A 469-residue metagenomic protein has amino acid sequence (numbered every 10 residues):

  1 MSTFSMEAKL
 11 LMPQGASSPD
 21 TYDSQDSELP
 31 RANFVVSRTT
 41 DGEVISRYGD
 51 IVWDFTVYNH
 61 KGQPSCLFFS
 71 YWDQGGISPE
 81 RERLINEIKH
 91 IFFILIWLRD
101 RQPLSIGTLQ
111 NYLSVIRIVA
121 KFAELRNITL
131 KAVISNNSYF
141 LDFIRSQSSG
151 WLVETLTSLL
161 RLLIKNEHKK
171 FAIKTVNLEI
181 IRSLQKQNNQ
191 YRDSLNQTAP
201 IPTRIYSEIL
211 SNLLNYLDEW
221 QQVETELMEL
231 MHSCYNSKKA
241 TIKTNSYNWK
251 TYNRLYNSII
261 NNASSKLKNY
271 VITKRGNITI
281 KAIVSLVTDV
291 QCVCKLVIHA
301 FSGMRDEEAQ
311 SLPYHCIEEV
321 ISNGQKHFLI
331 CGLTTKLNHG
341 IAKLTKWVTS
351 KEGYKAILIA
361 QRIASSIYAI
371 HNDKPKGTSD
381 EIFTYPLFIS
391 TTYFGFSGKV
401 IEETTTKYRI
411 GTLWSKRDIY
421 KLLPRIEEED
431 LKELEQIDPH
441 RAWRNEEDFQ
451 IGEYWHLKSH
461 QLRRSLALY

Functional and structural regions predicted by a protein language model:
M1-I278, V297: Charge-rich, intrinsically disordered N-terminal extensions that act as flexible nucleic-acid engagement or regulatory
T56, K61, F69-G76, E80 (+1 more regions): Extended accessory and catalytic-adjacent subdomains in large enzymes
